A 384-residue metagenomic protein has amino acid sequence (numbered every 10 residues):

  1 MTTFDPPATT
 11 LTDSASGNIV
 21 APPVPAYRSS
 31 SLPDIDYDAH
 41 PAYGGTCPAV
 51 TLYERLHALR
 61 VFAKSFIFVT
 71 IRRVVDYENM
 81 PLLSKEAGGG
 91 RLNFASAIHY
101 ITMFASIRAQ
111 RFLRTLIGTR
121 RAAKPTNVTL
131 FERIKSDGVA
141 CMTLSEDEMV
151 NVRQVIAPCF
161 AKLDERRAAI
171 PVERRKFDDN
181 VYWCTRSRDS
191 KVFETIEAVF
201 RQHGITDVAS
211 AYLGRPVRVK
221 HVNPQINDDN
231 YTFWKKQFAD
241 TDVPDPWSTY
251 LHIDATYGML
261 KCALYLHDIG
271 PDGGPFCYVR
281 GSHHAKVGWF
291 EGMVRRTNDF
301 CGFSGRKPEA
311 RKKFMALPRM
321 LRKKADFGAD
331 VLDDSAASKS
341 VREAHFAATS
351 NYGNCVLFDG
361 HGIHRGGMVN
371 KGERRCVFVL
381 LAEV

Functional and structural regions predicted by a protein language model:
T2-C47, D137-G138, F160-R167: Soluble, non-transmembrane catalytic domains of enzymes that act on hydrophobic metabolites at membranes
P41-A49, Y53-D137, M142-H252: Non-heme Fe(II)-dependent double-stranded beta-helix
H221, T232-Q237, K261, D272-G281 (+2 more regions): A short secondary-structure junction signal
N223, D228, I253-A255, L264-D268 (+1 more regions): Short, structured patches in soluble enzyme cores that scaffold and shape functional sites
K261-L264, R280, G372-V384: A short hydrophobic beta-strand segment most commonly corresponding to one strand of the jelly-roll/cupin
D272-D359: Double-stranded beta-helix
I363-N370: Short beta-strand His + acidic residue motifs that chelate non-heme Fe in jelly-roll/DSBH and cupin folds
